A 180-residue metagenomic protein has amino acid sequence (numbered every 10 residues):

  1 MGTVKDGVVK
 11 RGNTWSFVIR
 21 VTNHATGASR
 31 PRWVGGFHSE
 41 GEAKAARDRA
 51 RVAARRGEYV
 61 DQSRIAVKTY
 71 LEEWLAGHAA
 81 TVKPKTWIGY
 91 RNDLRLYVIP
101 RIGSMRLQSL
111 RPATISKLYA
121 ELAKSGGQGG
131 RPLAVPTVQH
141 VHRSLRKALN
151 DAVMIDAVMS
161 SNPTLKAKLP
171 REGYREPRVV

Functional and structural regions predicted by a protein language model:
M1-G36, K85: Short, Arg/Lys-rich segments that mark the N-terminal edge of DNA/RNA- and chromatin-recognition modules
K10-W15, V60-L75, N92: Charge-rich, intrinsically disordered N-terminal extensions that act as flexible nucleic-acid engagement or regulatory
V21, E40, S63-R64, L75-A157 (+2 more regions): N-terminal core-binding DNA-recognition domain of tyrosine site-specific recombinases/integrases
P31-G36, K166, P177-V179: Well-ordered beta-strand positions in beta-sheet-rich domains
R32-R64, A80-T81: N-terminal helical hairpins
